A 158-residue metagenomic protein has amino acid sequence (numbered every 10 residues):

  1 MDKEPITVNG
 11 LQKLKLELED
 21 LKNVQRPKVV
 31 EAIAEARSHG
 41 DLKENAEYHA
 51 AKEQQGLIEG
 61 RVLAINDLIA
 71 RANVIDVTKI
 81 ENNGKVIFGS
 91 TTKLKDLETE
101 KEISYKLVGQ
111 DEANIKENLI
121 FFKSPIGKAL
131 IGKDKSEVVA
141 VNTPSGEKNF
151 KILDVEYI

Functional and structural regions predicted by a protein language model:
M1, L16, R37, K43 (+4 more regions): Residue-level signal for pocket-adjacent positions within structured domains
M1-L63: N-terminal cationic and glycine-rich segments that engage phosphates or anionic surfaces
K3, D154-I158: Short hydrophobic/aromatic patches at helix-to-coil boundaries
L18, K22-Q25, I69-N73, D134: Conserved NTP-handling cores and scaffolds of large molecular machines
K52-Q55, L68, S104, N149-K151: Generic alpha-helical hydrophobic packing signal
R61-I69, I75-I80: Structured, basic alpha/beta domains of bacterial-type, RNA-associated proteins
I75-F150, E156: Non-DNA-binding regulatory cores of transcription-related proteins, predominantly C-terminal effector-binding
